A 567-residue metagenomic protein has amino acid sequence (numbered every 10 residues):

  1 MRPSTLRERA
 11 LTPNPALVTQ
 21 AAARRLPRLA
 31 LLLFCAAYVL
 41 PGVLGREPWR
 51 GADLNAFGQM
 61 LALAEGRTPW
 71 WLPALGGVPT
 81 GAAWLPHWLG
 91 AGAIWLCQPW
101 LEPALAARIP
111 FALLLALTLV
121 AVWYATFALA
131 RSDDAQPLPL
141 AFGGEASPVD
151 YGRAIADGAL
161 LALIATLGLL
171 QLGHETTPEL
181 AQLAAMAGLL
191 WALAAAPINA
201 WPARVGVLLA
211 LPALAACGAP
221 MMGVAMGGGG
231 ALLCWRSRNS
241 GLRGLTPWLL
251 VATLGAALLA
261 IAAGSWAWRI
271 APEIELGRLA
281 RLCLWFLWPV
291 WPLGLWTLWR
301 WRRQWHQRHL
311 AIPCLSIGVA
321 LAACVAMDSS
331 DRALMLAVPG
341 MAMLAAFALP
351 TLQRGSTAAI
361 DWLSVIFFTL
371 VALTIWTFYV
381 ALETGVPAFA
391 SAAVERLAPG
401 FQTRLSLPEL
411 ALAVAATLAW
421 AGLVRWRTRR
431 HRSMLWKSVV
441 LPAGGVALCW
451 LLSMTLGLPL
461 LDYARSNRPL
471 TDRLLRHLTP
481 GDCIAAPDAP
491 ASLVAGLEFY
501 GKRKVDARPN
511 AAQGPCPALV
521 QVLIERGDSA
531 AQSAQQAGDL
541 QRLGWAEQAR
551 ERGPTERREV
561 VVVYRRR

Functional and structural regions predicted by a protein language model:
R2-R24, F127-I155, W305-H306, T357-W362 (+1 more regions): Membrane-interfacial, low-structure loops and terminal tails that flank and connect transmembrane helices in multi-pass
N14-R25, L32, E179, A196-R567: Membrane-embedded architecture of ER/inner-membrane glycosylation machinery
N55-G81, L85, G92: Extracytosolic helix-loop segments that constitute the early lumenal/periplasmic catalytic or substrate-binding loops
W84, W88, C97-V120, Y124-A125 (+3 more regions): Loop-to-helix entry region of an early transmembrane alpha helix in multi-pass inner-membrane enzymes
I109-L117, L180-G188, L336-L344: Membrane-embedded alpha-helical segments of multi-pass membrane proteins, especially the transmembrane helices
I109-S147, A165, G188: Transmembrane-helix motifs of polytopic, lipid-linked glycan transferases
A159-I164: Short helix- or helix-capping micro-motifs that position conserved polar/aromatic residues at function-defining sites
G168-A181, P220-M222: Short acidic/glycine- and proline-prone juxtamembrane loop motifs at membrane-interface regions of multi-pass membrane
